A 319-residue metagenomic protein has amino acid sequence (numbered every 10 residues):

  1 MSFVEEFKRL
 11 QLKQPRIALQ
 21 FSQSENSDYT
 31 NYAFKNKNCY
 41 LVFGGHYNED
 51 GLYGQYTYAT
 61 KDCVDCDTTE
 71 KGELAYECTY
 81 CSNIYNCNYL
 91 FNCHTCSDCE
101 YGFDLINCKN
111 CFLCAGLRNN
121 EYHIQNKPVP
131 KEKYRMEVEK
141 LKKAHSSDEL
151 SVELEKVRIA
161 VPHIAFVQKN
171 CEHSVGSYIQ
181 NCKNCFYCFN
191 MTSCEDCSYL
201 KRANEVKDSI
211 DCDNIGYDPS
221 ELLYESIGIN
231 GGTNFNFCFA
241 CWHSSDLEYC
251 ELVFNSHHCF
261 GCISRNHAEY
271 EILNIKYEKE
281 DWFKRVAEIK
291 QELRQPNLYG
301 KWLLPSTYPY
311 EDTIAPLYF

Functional and structural regions predicted by a protein language model:
M1-F319: Long, distal/terminal scaffolding or interaction modules with repetitive or compositionally biased sequence
